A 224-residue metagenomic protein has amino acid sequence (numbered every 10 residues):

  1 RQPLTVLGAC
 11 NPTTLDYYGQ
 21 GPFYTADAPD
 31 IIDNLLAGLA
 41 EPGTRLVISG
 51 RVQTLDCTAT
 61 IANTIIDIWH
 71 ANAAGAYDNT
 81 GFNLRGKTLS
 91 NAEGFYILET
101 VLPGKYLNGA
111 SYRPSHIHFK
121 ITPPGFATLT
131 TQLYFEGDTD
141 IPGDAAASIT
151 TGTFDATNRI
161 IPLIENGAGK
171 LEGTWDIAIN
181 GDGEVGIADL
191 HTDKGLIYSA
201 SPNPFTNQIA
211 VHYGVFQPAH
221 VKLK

Functional and structural regions predicted by a protein language model:
T5-T157, T174, G181-G183: Beta-strand-dominated extracellular/periplasmic modules and repeats in secreted or surface-exposed proteins
A40-P42, S201-N207: Short, solvent-exposed loop/linker segments at the N-terminal edge of repeated beta-sheet extracellular domains
A59-A62, F205, I209: Short acidic/proline- and small/hydrophobic-mixed sequence motifs that coincide with surface turns and coil-to-beta
I61, V215-H220: Short proline/glycine-enriched turn/loop motifs at strand-loop junctions of beta-rich domains
I66, V221-L223: Short beta-strand elements bearing conserved aromatic residues within extracellular beta-rich modules
G167-T174: Extracellular interaction modules
I179-S201, F216: Residue-level detector of functionally pivotal "anchor" positions at catalytic/ligand-binding pockets or at interdomain
I209-V215: Aromatic/hydrophobic beta-strand junction motif of beta-rich domains
